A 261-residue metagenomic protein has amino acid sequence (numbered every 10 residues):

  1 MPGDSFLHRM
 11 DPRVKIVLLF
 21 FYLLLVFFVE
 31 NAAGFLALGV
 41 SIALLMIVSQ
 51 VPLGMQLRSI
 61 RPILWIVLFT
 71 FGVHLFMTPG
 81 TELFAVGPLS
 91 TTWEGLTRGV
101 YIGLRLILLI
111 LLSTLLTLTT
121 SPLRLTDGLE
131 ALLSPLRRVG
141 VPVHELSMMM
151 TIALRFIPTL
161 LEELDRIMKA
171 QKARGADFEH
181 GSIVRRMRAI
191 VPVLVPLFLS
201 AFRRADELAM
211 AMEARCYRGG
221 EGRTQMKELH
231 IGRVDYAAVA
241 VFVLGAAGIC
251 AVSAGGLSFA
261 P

Functional and structural regions predicted by a protein language model:
M1-G34, L38-S49, A131-V141, E145-M148 (+2 more regions): Transmembrane alpha-helix interface motif
L36, P52-I60: Interfacial helix-loop-helix linkers and transmembrane-helix boundary segments in multi-pass membrane proteins
I42, P62-I63: Alpha-helical transmembrane segments of multi-pass membrane proteins, especially transporters and channels
P52-L53, L68-H74, P88-T91, V243-A247 (+1 more regions): A general structural signal for short secondary-structure boundary/capping elements
I63-A176, I183: Juxtamembrane/interface alpha-helical elements of multi-pass membrane proteins
